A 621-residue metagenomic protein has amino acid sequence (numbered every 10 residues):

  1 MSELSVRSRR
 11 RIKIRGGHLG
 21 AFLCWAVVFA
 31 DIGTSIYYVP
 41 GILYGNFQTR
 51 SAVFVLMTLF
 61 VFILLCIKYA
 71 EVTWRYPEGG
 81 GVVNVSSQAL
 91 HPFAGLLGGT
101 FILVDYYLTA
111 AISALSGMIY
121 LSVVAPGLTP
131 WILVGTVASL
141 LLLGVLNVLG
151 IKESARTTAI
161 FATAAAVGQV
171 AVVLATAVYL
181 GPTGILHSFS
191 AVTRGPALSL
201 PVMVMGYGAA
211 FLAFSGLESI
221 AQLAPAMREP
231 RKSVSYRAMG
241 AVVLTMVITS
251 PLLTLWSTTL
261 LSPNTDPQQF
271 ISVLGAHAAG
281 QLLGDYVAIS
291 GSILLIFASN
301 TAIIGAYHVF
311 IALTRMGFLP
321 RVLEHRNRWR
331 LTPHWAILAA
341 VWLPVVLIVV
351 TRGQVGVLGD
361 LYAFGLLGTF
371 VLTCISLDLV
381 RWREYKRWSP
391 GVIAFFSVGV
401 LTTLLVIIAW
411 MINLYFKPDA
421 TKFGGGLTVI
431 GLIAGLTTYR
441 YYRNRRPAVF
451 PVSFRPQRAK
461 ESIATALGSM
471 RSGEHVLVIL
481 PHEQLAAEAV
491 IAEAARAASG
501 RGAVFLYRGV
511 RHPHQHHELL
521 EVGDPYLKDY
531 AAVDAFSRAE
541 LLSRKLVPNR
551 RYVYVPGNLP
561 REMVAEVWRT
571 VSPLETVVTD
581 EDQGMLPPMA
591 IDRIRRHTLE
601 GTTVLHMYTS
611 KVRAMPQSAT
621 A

Functional and structural regions predicted by a protein language model:
M1-V39, I63, I67, R75-G79 (+4 more regions): Membrane-interface "cap" regions at the ends of multi-pass membrane proteins
R10-R11, A159-G216, Q222, R228 (+4 more regions): Helix-loop-helix junctions that connect adjacent transmembrane segments in multi-pass membrane transporters
P40-Q88, P92-F101, L108-S139, V243-V247: Extracellular loop-to-transmembrane helix junctions
H91, A238-N300, L323-R352: TM-loop-TM module centered on a large, flexible mid-protein loop between adjacent transmembrane helices in multi-pass
I132-P182, A238-V242, G359-L372, A394-V406 (+1 more regions): Membrane-interface loop-to-helix entry segments
T157, V322-W335, F370-P418, P451-F454: C-terminal membrane-solvent junction of multi-pass transporters and transport-like membrane proteins
A164-A191, T254-L261, T373-R387, L414 (+1 more regions): Hydrophobic alpha-helical segments and their helix-loop junctions in multi-pass secondary transporters
S472-Y526, V604-T609: Small/aliphatic-rich secondary-structure junction motif
